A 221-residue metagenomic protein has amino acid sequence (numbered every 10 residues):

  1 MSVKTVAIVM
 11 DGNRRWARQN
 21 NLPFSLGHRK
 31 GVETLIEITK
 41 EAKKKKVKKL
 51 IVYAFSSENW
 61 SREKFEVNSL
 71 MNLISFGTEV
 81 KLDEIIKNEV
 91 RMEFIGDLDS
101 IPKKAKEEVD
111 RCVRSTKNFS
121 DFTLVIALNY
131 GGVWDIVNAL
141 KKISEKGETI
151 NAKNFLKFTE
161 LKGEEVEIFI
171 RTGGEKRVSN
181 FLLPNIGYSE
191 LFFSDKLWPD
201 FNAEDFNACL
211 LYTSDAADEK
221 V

Functional and structural regions predicted by a protein language model:
M1-S214: Flexible, compositionally biased loop and terminal segments
D215-V221: A short, hydrophobic C-terminal helix/tail in secreted or cell-surface proteins
